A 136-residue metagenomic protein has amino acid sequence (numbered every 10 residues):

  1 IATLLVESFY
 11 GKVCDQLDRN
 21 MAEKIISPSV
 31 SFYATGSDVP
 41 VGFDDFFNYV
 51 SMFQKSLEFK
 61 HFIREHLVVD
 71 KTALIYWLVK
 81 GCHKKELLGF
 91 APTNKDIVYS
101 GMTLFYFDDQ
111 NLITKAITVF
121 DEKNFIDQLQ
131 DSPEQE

Functional and structural regions predicted by a protein language model:
I1-E136: C-terminal and inter-domain tail/linker signature
